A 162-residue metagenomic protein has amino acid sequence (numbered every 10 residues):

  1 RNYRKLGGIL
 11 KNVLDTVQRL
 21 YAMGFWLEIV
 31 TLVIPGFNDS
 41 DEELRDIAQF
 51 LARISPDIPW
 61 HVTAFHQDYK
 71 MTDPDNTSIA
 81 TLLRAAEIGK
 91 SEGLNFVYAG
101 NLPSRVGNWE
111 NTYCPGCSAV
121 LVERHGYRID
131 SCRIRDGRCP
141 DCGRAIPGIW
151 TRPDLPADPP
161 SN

Functional and structural regions predicted by a protein language model:
R1-A80: Conserved AdoMet/S-adenosylmethionine-binding subsite of the radical SAM
I79-G89: Short alpha-helix
A99-R105: Acidic carboxylate-rich catalytic motifs and surrounding loops in phosphoryl-/glycosyl-chemistry enzymes
W109-N111, D136: Residues immediately within or flanking Cys/His clusters that coordinate Zn2+ in small zinc-binding modules
C114-C117, C139-C142: Short cysteine-rich clusters marking metal-coordination/redox-active sites
V120, A145: Cys/His-rich metal-chelating microdomains
E123-R124, G148-I149: Short, non-ligating residues that shape and space the ligands of small metal-coordination modules and catalytic
R128-P140, D154-N162: Short cysteine/histidine-rich metal-coordination sites, predominantly Zn2+-binding motifs
